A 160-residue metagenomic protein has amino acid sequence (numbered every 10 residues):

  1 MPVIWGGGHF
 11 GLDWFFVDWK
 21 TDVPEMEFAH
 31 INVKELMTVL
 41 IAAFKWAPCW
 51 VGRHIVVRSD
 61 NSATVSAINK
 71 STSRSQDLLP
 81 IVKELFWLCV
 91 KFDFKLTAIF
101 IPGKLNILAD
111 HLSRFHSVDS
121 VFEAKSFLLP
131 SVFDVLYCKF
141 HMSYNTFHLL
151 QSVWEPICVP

Functional and structural regions predicted by a protein language model:
M1-V3: Two-metal-ion RNase H-like nuclease active-site motif
W5-H9: Short beta-strand scaffold segments in enzyme catalytic cores
F10-M37, S62-D77: A short, polar/acidic, helix/strand-boundary loop motif
K20-D22, V33, T64-V65, P80-E84 (+2 more regions): Glycine-rich loops and low-complexity Gly/Arg-rich segments that provide flexible linkers or classic glycine-based
E25-E27, F86-V90, L128-V132: Short C-terminal domain-edge/linker segments immediately following a structured domain
T38-A43: Buried hydrophobic packing segments
F44-L108, R114: RNase H catalytic domain
F94, K104, H111-P160: Flexible, low-complexity interdomain linkers flanking nucleic-acid-processing modules
